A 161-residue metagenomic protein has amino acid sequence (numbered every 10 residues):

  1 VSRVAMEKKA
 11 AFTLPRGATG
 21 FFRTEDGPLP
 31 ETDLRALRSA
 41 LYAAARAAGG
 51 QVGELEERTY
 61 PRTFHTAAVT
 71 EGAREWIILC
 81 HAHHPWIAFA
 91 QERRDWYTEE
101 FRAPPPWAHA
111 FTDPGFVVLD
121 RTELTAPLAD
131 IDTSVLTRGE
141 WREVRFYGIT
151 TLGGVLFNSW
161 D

Functional and structural regions predicted by a protein language model:
V1, A5-M6, F157-W160: Aromatic-residue detector
R3-T125: Extended, charge-biased low-complexity segments that typically form long amphipathic alpha-helices/coiled-coils
F116-D161: Acidic, proline/glycine-rich low-complexity IDRs
